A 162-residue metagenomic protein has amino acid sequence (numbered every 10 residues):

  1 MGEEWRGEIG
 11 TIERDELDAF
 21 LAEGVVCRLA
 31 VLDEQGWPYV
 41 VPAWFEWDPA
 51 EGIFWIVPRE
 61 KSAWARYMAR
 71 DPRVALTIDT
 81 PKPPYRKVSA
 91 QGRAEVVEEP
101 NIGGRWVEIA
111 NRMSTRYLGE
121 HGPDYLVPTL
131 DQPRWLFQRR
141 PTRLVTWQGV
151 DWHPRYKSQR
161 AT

Functional and structural regions predicted by a protein language model:
M1-T11, Y85-T162: Charged, gly/pro-rich active-site loop segments
G2-R28: Short, basic/aromatic recognition patches
A22-G24, V40, L130-R134: Short gly/pro-enriched beta-turn/loop segments at secondary-structure junctions
G24-E60, V74-D79, K87-A90: Short beta-strand segments
V25-V26, R73, L118, L144: Generic structural signal for secondary-structure transition and capping sites
R59-S62, D71-T77, S114-L126: Short acidic (Asp/Glu) patches
S62-A63, P83: Short alpha-helical
